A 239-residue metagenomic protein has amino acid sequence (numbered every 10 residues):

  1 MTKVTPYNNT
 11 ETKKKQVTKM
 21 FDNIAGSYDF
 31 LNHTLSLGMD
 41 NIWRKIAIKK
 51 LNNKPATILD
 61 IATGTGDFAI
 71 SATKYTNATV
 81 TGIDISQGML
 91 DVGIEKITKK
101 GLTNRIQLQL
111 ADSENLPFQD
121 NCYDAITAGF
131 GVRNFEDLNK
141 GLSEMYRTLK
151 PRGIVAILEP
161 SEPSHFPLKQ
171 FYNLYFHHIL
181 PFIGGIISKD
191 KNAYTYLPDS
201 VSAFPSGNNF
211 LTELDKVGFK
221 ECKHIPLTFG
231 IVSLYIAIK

Functional and structural regions predicted by a protein language model:
M1-T18: N-terminal auxiliary segments of SAM/dcSAM-dependent transferases
Q16, L158, E162-E213, K223: C-terminal alpha-helical "lid/dimerization" subdomain adjacent to the S-adenosyl-L-methionine
S27, S36-P55, S71: Conserved alpha-helix/loop element of class I SAM-dependent methyltransferases that forms part of the SAM/SAH-binding
Y28, I126-T127: Hydrophobic beta-strand segment of the Class I
T57-I61, T65-N115: Class I SAM-dependent methyltransferase SAM/SAH-binding core
E114-A125: A short acidic, Gly/Pro-enriched loop at the edge of an enzyme's catalytic core that lines a small-molecule cofactor
N139-I154: A short glycine-rich, Lys/Arg-flanked "PGG" loop and its adjoining helix->strand segment in the class I
V217-K239: Core SAM-dependent methyltransferase catalytic element
